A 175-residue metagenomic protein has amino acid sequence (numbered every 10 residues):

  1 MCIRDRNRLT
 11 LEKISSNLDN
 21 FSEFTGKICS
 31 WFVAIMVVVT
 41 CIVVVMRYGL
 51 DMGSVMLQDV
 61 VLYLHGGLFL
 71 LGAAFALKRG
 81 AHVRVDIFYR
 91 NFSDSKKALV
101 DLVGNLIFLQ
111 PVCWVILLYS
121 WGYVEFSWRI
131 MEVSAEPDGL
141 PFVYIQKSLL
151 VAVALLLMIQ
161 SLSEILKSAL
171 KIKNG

Functional and structural regions predicted by a protein language model:
R4-G175: Alpha-helical transmembrane segments and membrane-interface helix-loop junctions in multi-pass membrane proteins
